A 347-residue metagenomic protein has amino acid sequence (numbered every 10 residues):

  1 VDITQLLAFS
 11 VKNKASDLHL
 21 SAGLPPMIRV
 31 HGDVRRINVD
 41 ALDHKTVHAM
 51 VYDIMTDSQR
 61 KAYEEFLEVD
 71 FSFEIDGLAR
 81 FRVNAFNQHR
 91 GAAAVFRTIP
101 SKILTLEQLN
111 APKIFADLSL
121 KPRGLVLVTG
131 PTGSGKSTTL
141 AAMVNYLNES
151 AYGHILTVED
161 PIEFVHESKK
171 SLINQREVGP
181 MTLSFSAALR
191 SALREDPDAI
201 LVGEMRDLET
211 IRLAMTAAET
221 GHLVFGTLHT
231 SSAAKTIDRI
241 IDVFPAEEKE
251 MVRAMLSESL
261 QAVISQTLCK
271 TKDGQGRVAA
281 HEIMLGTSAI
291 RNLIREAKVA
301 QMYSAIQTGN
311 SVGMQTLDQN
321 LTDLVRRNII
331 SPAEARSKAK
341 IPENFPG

Functional and structural regions predicted by a protein language model:
V1-G347: Short, flexible helix-loop junctions that flank or precede catalytic/ligand sites
